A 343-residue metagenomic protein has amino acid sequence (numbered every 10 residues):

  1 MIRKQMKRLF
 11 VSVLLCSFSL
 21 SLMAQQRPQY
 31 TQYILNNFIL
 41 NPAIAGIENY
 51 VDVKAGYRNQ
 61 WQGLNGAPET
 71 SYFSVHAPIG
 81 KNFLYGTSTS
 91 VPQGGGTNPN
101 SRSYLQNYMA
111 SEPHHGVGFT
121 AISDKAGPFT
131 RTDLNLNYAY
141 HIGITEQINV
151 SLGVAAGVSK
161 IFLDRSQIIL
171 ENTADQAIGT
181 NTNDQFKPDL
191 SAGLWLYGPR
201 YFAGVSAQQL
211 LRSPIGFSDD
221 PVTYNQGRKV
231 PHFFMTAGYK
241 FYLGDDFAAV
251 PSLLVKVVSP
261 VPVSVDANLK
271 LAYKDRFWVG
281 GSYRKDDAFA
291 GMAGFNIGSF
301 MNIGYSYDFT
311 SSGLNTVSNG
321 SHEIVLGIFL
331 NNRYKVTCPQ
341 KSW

Functional and structural regions predicted by a protein language model:
M1-V13: Bacterial N-terminal signal peptides that target proteins for export
C16-S17: Repetitive helical segments and hydrophobic/amphipathic motifs
L20-A24: Sec/Tat signal peptide C-region and signal peptidase I cleavage site
Q25-W343: Subset of outer-membrane beta-barrel
